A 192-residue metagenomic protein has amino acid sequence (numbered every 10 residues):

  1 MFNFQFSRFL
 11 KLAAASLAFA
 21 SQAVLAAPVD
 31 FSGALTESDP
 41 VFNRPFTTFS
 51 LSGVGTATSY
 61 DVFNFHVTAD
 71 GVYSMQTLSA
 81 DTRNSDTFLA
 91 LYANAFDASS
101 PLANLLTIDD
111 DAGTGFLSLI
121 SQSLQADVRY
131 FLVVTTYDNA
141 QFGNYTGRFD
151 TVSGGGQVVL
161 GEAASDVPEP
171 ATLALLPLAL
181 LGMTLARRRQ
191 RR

Functional and structural regions predicted by a protein language model:
F2-A13: Bacterial N-terminal signal peptides that target proteins for export
A27-T47, T56-A57, D61-T68, L91-L105 (+1 more regions): C-terminal edge strands of extracellular/lumenal beta-sandwich accessory domains
G71-Y73, S85-L89: Short beta-strand/loop motifs in extracellular/secreted proteins, especially within beta-sandwich accessory domains
A80-T87, A140: Extended, low-complexity, turn-rich repeat/linker tracts enriched in Gly/Pro/Ser/Thr and Asp/Glu that occur
F116-Q122: Beta-sandwich interaction modules
E169-R187: A short, hydrophobic C-terminal helix/tail in secreted or cell-surface proteins
R189-R192: Short, charged juxtamembrane terminal tails flanking transmembrane helices
